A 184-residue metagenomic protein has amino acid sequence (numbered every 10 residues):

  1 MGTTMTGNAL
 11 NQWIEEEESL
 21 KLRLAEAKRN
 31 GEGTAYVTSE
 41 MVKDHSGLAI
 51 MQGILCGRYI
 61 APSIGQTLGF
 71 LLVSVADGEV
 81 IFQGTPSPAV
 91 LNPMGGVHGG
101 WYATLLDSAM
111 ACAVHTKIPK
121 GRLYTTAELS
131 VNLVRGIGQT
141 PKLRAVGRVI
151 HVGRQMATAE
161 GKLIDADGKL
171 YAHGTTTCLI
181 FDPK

Functional and structural regions predicted by a protein language model:
M1-K184: Terminal targeting signals and extreme-terminal segments of soluble enzymes
